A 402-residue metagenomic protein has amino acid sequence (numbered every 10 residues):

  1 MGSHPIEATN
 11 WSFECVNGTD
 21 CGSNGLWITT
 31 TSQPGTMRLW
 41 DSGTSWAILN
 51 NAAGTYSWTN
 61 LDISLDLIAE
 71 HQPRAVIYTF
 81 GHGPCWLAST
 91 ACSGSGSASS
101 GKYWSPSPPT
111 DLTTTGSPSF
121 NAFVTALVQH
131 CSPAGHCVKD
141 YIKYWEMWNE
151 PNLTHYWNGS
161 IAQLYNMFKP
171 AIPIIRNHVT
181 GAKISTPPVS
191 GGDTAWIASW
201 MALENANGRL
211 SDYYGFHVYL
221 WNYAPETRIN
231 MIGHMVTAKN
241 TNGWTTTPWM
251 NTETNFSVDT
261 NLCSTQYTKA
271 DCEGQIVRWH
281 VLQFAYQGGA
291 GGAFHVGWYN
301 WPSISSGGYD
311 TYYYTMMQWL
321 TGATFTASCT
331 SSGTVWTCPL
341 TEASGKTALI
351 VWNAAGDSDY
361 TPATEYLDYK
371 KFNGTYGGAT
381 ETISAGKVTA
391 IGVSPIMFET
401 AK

Functional and structural regions predicted by a protein language model:
M1-S42: Boundary/entry segment of secreted carbohydrate-active catalytic domains
T19-G25, G54-I63, F120-A122, L164-P170 (+4 more regions): Well-ordered, non-membrane alpha-helical segments in soluble/globular domains
S32-S211, G215-W221: Substrate-binding cleft and catalytic face of glycoside hydrolase catalytic domains, especially the flexible beta-alpha
S211, V218-W249, S257-E273, R278-W279: Substrate-binding surface in catalytic domains of secreted glycosidases
N251-V335: Aromatic/acidic polysaccharide-binding cleft in carbohydrate-active enzymes
S331-L367: Carbohydrate-binding surface patches
T364-G378: Solvent-exposed beta-hairpin/edge-strand motifs
A379-K402: C-terminal beta-strand-rich structural cap/linker in extracellular carbohydrate-active enzymes
